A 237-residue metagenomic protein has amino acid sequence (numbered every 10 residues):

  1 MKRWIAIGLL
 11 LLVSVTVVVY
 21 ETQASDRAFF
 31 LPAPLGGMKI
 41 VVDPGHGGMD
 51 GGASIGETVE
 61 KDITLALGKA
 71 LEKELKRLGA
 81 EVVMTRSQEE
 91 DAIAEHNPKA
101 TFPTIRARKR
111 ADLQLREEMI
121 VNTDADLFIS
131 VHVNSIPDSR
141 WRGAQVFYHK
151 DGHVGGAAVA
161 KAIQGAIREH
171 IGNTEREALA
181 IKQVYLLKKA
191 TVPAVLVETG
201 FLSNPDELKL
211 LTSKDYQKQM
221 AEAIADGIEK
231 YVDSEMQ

Functional and structural regions predicted by a protein language model:
M1-Q237: Catalytic-site microenvironment of enzymes that process N-acetyl-hexosamine-containing cell-wall polysaccharides
